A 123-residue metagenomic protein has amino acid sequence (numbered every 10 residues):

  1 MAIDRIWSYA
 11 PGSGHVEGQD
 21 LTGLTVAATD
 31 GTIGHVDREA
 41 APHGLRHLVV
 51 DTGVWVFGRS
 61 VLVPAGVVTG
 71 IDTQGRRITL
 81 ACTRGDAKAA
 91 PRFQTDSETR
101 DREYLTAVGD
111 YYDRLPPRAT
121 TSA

Functional and structural regions predicted by a protein language model:
M1-A123: Peripheral interaction segments used for macromolecular assembly
